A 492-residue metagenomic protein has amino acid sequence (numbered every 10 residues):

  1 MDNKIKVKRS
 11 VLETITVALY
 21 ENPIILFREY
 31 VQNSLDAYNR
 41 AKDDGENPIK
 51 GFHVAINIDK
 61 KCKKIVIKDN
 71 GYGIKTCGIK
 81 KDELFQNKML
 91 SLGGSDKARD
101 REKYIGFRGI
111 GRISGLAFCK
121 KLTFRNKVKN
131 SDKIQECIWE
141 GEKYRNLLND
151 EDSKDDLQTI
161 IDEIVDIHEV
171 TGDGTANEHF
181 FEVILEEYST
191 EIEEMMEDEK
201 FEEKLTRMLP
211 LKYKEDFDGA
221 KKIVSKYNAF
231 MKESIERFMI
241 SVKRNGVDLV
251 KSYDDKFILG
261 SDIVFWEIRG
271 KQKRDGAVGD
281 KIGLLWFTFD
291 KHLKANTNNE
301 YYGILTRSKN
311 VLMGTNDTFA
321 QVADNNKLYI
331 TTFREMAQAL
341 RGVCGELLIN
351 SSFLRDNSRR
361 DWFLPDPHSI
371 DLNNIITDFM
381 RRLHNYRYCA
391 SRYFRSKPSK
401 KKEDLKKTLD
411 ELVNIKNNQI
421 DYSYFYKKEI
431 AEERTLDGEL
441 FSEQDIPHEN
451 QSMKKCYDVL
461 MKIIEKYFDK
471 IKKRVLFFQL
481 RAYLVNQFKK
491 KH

Functional and structural regions predicted by a protein language model:
M1, R269-H492: Charged regulatory segments coupled to nucleotide-binding catalytic modules in large multidomain enzymes
M1-F181: GHKL (Bergerat-fold) ATPase N-terminal catalytic module, capturing the glycine-rich phosphate-binding loop and acidic
K8-L19, D100-Y104, H179-M195, H292-L293 (+1 more regions): Short hinge/gating elements
N39, K75-C77, D82-Q86, I192-E194 (+3 more regions): Short helix/loop capping segments that flank catalytic or ligand/cofactor-binding pockets
I58, D69, N126, L185-E187 (+3 more regions): Flexible glycine-/small-residue-rich
N70-G73, E187-E193, S351-F353: A generic structural motif
R99-E102, K214-V247, Y386-K407, Y422-Y426: Short glycine-rich, low-complexity/disordered patches
T171-T297: Glycine/threonine-rich ATP-lid/beta-loop region of ATP-binding domains
